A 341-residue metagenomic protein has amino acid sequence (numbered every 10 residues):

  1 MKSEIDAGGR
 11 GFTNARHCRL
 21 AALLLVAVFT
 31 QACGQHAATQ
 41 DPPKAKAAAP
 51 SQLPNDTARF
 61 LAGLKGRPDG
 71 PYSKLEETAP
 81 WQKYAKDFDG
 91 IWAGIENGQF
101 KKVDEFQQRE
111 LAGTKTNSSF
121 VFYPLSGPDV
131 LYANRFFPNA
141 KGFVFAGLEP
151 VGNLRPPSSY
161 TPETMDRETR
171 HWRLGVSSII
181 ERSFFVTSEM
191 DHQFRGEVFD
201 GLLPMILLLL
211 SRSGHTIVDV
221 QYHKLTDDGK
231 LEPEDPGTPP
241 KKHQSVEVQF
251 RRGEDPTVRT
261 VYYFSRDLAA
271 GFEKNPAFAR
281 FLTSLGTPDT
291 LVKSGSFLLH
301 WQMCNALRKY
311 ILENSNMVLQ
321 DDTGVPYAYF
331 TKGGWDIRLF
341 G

Functional and structural regions predicted by a protein language model:
E4-A21: Bacterial N-terminal signal peptides that target proteins for export
L20-V28: Sec-dependent N-terminal signal peptides
Q31-A32: C-terminal motif of bacterial Sec signal peptides marking the signal peptidase cleavage site
Q35-P42: Cleaved targeting-peptide boundary
P42-L174, Y263-G341: Non-globular targeting/processing and membrane-anchoring segments
S126-F137, V144-F145, R182-P204: Short, thiol/selenol-centered motifs that function as redox-active sites or metal-ligating centers
S178-D200, S211-H215, D219-K293: Mature extracytoplasmic/lumenal regions of exported proteins
L207: Sequence context surrounding c-type heme c attachment/ligation sites in exported
